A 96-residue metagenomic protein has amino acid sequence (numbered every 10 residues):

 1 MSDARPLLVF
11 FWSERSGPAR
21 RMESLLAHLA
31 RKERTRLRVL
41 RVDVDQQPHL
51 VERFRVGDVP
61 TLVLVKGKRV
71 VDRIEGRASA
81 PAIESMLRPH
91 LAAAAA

Functional and structural regions predicted by a protein language model:
M1, E52-F54: Short amphipathic alpha-helix with an adjacent loop that forms part of the alpha/beta core around
S2-E14: Short active-site neighborhood of thiol/selenol oxidoreductases, capturing the structured segment around
L8-V9, V39, L62: Hydrophobic beta-strand anchors of alpha/beta hydrolase catalytic cores
P18-E33: Typically the conserved alpha-helix immediately C-terminal to a functionally engaged Cys/Sec in thioredoxin-like
V44-H49: Structural microenvironment flanking redox-active thiols in thiol-disulfide oxidoreductases
F54-V63: Structural micro-motif
V63-A96: Non-catalytic, surface beta->alpha helical segment in thiol-disulfide oxidoreductase systems
